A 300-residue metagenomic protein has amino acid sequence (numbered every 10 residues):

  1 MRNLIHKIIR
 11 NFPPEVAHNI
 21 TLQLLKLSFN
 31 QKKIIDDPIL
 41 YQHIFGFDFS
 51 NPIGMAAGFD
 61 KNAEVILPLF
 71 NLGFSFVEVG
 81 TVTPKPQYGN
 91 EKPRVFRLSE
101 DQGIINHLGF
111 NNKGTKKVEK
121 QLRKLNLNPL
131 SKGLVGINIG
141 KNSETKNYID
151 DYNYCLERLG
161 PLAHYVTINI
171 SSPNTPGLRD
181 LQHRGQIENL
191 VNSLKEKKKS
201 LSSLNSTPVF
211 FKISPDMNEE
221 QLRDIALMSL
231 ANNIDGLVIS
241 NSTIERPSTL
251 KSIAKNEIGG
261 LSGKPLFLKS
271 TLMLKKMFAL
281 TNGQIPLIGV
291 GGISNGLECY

Functional and structural regions predicted by a protein language model:
R2-Q42, N106-N111, T115: An N-cap/entry alpha-helix motif that binds or orients negatively charged groups
P13, M55, V77, V118 (+4 more regions): Conserved, mostly hydrophobic/aromatic
L22-I35, P173-Q186, L222, L227-I285: Glycine/Thr-rich beta-alpha phosphate-binding loop at enzyme active sites
G46-G54, L130-I139, K199-M217, A279-G289: Short beta-strand/loop segments at the ligand-binding rim of alpha/beta enzyme cores
N62-N71, N153, M217-A231, A279-G283 (+1 more regions): Catalytic cores of alpha/beta
G80-S131: A gly/proline- and charged-residue-enriched helix-loop-helix capping module
K85-R94, T115-K117, N174-S206, D216-E220 (+3 more regions): Active-site-adjacent beta->alpha loops and helix N-cap segments on the catalytic face of soluble alpha/beta enzymes
K141-N153, D180, Q186, F210-A231: Active-site glycine- and acidic-residue-rich loops that bind and position anionic ligands or nucleotide-like cofactors
